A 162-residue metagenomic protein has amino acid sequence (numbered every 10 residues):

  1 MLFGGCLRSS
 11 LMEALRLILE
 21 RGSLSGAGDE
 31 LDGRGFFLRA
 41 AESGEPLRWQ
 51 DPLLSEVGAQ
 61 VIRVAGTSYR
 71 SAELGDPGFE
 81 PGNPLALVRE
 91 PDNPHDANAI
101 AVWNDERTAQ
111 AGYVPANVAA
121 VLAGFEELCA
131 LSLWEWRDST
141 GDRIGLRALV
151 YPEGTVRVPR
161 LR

Functional and structural regions predicted by a protein language model:
M1-R162: Conserved active-site motif detector
